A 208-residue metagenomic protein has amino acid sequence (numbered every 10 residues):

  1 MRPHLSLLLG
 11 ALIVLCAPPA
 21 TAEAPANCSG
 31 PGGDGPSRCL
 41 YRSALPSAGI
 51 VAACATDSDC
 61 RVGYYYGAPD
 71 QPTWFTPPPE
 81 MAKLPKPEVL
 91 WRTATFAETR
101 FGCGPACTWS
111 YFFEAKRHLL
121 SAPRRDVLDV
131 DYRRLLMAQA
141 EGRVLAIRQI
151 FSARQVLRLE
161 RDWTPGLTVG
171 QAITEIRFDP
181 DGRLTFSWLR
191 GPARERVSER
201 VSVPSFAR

Functional and structural regions predicted by a protein language model:
M1-L8: Bacterial N-terminal signal peptides that target proteins for export
C16-P19: N-terminal signal peptide c-region/cleavage motif recognized by signal peptidases
T21-R100: Terminal domain-start segments
S29-P31, C60-P78, P105-P123, L145-G166 (+1 more regions): Surface-exposed loop/turn elements that mediate protein-protein interactions on large endomembrane-trafficking
S37-R42, E80-L90, A122-R134, L167-R177: Repeated scaffold domains used in trafficking and secretory/extracellular systems, primarily beta-propellers
A44-A55, C60, R92-G104, L128-A146 (+1 more regions): Short beta-strand elements that form the blades of beta-propeller/WD-repeat-like and other beta-sheet-rich scaffold
G166-E195: C-terminal structured interaction module
